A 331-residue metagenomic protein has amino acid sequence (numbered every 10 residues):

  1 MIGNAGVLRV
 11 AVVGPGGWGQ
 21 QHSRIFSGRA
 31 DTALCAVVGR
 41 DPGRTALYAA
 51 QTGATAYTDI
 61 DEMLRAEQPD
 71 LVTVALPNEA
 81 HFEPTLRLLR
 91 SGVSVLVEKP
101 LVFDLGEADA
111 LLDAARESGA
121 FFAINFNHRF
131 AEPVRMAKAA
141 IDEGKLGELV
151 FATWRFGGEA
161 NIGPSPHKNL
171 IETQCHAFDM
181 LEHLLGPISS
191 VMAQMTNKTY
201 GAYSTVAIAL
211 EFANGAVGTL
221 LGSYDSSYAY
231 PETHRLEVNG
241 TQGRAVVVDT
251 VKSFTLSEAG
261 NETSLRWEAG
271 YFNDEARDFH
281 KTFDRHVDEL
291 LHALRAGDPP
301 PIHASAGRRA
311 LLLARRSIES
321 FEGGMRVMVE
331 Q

Functional and structural regions predicted by a protein language model:
M1-N4, T32, E62, L71-V74 (+3 more regions): C-terminal helix-rich "cap/oligomerization" subdomain common to oxidoreductases
M1-T52: N-terminal Rossmann-like dinucleotide-binding module
A54-I60: Conserved SAM-binding strand-loop segment of SAM-dependent methyltransferases
L64-A66, L71, P77-R129: Beta-strand-loop-alpha-helix segment that lines the small-molecule cofactor/substrate pocket of alpha/beta enzymes
F121, H128-Y200, G324: Predominantly a Rossmann-like dinucleotide-binding segment in NAD(P)-dependent oxidoreductases
N127, R235-S305, V327, Q331: C-terminal glycine/acidic-rich active-site capping loop/insertion
F178-K252, D284-A296: Contiguous beta-strand/loop segments that form the cofactor/metal-binding neighborhood of enzyme cores
